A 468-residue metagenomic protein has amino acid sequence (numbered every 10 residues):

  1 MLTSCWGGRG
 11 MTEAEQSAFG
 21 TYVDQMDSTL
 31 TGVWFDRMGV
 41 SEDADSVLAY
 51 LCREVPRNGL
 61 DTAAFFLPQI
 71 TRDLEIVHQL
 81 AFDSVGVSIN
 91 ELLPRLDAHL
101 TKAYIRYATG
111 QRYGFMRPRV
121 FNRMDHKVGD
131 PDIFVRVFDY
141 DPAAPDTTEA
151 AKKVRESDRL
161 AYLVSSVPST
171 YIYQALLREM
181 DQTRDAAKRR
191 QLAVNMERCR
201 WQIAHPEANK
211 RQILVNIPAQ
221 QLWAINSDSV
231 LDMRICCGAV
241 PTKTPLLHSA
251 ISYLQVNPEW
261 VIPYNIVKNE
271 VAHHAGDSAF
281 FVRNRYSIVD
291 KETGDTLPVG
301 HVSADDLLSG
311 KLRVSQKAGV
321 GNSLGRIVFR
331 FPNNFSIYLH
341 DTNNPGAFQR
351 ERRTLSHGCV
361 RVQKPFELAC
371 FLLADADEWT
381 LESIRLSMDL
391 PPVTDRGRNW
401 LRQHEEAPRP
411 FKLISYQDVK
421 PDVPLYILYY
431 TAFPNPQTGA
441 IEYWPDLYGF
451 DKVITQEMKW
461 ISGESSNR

Functional and structural regions predicted by a protein language model:
M1-T3: Sec-dependent bacterial lipoprotein signal peptides
C5-V128: Cationic-aromatic interfacial patches
W6-T29, I105, N122-D125, A151-R468: Well-ordered beta-sheet/strand-loop patches within structured domains
G59, V85, I89, G110 (+6 more regions): Short loop/turn hinge sites at secondary-structure boundaries
V85-L92, D132, D146, R184-D185 (+1 more regions): Alpha-helix capping and helix-coil boundary motifs
Y113, G129-P131, P142-A144, R155-D158: Extended, domain-scale alpha-helical bundle/helix-rich regions
H126-F138: Eukaryote-specific, cytoplasm-facing alpha-helical/coiled-coil scaffolding segments in long proteins
A144-D146, Y173: A sensor for short, sequence-defined functional sites
